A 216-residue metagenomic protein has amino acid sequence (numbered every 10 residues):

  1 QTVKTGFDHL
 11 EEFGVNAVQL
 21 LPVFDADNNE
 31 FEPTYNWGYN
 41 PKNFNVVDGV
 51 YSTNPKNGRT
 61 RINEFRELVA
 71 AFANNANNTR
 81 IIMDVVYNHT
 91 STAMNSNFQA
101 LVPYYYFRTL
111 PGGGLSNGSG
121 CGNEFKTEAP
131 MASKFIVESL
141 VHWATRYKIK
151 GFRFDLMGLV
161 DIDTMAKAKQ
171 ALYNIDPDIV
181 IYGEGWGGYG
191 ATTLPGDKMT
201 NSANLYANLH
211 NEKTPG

Functional and structural regions predicted by a protein language model:
Q1-T2, N54-N57, T192-T200: Surface-exposed intrinsically disordered loops and tails
V3-E32: Catalytic domains of carbohydrate-active enzymes, especially glycoside hydrolases
F7, F65-V69, M83, L140 (+2 more regions): Generic structural signal for well-ordered alpha-helices, preferentially at hydrophobic/aromatic core positions
P22-E32, G38-N40, N45-D48, A71-N75 (+2 more regions): Active-site-proximal helices and loops of the catalytic beta/alpha 8
N28-N74, S91-K134, E138-R146: Aromatic- and acidic-residue-enriched carbohydrate-binding clefts of CAZyme catalytic domains
V85-T90, M157: Conserved Walker B
